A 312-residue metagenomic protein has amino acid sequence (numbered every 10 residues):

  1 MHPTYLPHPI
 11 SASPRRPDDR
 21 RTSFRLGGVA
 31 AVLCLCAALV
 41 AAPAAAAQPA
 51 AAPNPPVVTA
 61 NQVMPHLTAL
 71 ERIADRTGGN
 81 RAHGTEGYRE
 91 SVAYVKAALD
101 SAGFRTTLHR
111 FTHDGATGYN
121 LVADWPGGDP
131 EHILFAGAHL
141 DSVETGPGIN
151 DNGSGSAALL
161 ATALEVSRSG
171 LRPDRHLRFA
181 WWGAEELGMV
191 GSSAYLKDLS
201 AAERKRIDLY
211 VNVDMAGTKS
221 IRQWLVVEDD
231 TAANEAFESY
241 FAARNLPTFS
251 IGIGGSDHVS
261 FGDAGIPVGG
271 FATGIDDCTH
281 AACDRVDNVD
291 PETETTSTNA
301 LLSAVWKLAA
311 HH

Functional and structural regions predicted by a protein language model:
H2-P49: Secretory targeting and sorting signals
A46-E86, W125-P126: N-terminal hydrophobic or amphipathic helices/low-complexity stretches enriched in small/hydrophobic/Pro/Gly
P53, Q62-P65, A69, E86-T106 (+7 more regions): Extracytoplasmic/secreted proteins, especially bacterial periplasmic and envelope-associated proteins
V63-E71, T107-L108, N120-D124, I133-G137 (+7 more regions): Structural recognition of the beta-strand scaffold that forms the well-ordered cores of secreted hydrolase catalytic
R72-P126: A non-catalytic alpha/beta surface segment that caps or lines the substrate-entry region of metallo-dependent hydrolase
R76, A216-H312: Active-site-adjacent substrate-binding region of metalloamidase/peptidase-like peptide-processing proteins
R76-T77, R105, T112-A116, G127-P130 (+6 more regions): Solvent-exposed loop/turn segments at secondary-structure junctions within structured extracellular/periplasmic domains
T117, S142-A236: Acidic/histidine-rich catalytic neighborhood of metal-dependent amide-processing enzymes
